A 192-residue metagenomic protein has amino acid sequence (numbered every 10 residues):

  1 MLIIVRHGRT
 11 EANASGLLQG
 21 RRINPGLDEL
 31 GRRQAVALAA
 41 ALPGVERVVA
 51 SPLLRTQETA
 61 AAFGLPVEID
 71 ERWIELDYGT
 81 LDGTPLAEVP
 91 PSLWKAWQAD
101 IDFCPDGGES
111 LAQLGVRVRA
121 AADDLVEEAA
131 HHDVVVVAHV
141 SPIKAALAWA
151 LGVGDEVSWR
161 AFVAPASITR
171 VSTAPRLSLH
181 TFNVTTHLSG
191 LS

Functional and structural regions predicted by a protein language model:
L2, H132-A138: Generic beta-sheet signal
L2-P66: Active-site-proximal alpha-helix that buttresses catalytic centers in soluble enzyme cores
T10, P142-I143: Short active-site segment of divalent metal-dependent hydrolases/proteases that encodes the spacing between
V36-A40, G115, R119-E127: Generic structural signal for well-ordered alpha-helical scaffold segments
G44-E46, A130-V134: Short coil/turn segments at beta-strand junctions that form active-site/ligand-binding loops
A50-S51, V116, V137-A138: Short beta-strand scaffold positions
F63-A120, S178-N183: Phosphate-handling substructures
I69, L76-E88, E127-H132, A148-S192: Acidic, low-complexity terminal tails and accessory targeting/binding regions of phosphate-metabolizing enzymes
